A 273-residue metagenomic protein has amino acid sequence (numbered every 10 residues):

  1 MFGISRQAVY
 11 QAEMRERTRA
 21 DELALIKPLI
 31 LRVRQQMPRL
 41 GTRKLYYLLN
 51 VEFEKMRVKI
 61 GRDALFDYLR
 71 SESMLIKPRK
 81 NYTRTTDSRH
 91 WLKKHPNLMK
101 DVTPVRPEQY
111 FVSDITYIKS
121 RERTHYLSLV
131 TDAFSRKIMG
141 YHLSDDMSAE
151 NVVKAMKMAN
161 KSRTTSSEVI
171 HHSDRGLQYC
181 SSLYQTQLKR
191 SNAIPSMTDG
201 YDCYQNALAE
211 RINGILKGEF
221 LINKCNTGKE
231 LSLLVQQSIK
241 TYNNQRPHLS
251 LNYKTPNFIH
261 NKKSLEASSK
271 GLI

Functional and structural regions predicted by a protein language model:
M1-F2, V9, I30, L45 (+13 more regions): Mobile genetic element proteins and their domesticated derivatives, centered on retroelements and DNA transposons
I4-R106, T255-S264: Basic, flexible linker segments flanking DNA-binding modules in nucleic acid-interacting mobile-element proteins
R39, T103-V105, S120, R175 (+2 more regions): Conserved, non-catalytic sequence blocks in retroelement Pol enzymes and Pol-derived host proteins
T86-S88, S173-R175, S181-S182, M197-K217 (+3 more regions): RNase H-like two-metal-ion nuclease catalytic core shared by retroviral integrases and related mobile-element nucleases
P104-M139, D145-M147: An active-site-proximal beta-strand-loop segment
R123, Y141-T164, C180: Active-site beta-loop-alpha junctions of metal-dependent nucleic acid enzymes, especially the RNase H-like/DDE
S182, K189-A193, I215-I273: C-terminal domain-tail junction helix/linker
